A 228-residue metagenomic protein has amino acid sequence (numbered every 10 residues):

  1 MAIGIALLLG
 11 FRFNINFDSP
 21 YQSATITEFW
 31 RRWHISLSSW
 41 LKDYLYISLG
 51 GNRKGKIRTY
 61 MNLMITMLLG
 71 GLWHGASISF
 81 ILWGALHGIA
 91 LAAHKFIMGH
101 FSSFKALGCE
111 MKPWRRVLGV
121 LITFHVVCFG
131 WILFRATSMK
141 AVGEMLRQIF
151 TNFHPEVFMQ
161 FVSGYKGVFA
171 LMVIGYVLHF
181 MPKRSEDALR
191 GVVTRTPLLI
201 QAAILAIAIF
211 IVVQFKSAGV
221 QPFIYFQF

Functional and structural regions predicted by a protein language model:
M1-Q227: Membrane-embedded transmembrane alpha-helical bundles that form the catalytic cores of multi-pass lipid-modifying
